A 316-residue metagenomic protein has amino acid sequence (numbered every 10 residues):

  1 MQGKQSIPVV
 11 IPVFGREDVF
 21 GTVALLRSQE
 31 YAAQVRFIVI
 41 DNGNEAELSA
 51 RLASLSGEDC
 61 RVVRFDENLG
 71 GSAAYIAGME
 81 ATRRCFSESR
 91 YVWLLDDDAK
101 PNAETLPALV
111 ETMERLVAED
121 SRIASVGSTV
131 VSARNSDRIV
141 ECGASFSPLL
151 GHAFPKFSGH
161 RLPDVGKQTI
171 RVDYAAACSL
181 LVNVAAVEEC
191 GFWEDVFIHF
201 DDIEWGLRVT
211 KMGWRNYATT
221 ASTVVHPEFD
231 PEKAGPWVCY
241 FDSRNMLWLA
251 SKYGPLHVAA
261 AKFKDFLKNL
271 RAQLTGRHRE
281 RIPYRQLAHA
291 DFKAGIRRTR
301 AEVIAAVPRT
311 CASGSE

Functional and structural regions predicted by a protein language model:
Q5-I11, L26, R36-I40: Hydrophobic targeting segments
G15-Q29: Short, well-formed alpha-helical segments that are part of the catalytic scaffolds of diverse glycosyltransferases
V39-A50, E67, A99: A conserved acidic beta->alpha catalytic loop
F65-C85: Glycine-rich, basic loop-to-helix element that forms the pyrophosphate-binding segment of sugar-nucleotide handling
E88-K100: Short beta-strand-to-loop acidic/aromatic patch adjacent to the donor-nucleotide binding site
K100-N102, A108-C190, D195: Acidic/His-rich active-site region of diverse nucleotide-sugar glycosyltransferases
D173-V182, A186-G191, D195-T223: A short, conserved alpha-helix in the catalytic core of glycosyltransferases
W237-N245, P255-E316: Non-catalytic, C-terminal membrane-associated alpha-helical segments of glycosyltransferases
